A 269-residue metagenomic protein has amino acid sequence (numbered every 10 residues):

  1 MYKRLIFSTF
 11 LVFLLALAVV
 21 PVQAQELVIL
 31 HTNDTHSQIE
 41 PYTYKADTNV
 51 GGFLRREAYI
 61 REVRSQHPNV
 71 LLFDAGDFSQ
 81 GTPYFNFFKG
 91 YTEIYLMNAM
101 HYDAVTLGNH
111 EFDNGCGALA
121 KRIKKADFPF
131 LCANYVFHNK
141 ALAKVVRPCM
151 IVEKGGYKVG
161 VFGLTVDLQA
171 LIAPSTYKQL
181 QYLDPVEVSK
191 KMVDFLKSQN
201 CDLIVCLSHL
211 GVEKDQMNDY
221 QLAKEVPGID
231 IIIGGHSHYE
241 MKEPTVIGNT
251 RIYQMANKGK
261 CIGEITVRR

Functional and structural regions predicted by a protein language model:
M1-R4: Positively charged n-region of N-terminal signal peptides that target proteins for export
F7-S8, I60: General helical structural elements
S8-A18: Bacterial N-terminal signal peptides
Q23-R269: Acidic, metal/ion-coordinating pockets
